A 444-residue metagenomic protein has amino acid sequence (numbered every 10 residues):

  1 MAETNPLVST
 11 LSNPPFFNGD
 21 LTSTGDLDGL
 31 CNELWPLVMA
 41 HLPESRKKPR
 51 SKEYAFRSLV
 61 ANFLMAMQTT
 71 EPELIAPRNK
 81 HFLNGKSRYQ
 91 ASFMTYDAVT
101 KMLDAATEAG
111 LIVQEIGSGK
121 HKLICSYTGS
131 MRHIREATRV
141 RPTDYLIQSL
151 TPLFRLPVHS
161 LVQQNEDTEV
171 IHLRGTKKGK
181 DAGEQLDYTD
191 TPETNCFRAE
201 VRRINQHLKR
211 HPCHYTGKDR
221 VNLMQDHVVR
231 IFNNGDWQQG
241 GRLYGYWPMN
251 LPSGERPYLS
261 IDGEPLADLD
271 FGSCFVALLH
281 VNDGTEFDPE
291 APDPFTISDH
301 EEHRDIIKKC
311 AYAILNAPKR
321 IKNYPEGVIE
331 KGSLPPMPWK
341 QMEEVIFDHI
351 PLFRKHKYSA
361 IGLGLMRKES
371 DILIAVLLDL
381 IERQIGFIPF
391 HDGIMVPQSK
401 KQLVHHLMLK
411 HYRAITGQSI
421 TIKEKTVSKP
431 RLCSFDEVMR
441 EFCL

Functional and structural regions predicted by a protein language model:
P6-S9, N32-S92: Short amphipathic alpha-helical interface segments
G29, E44-R46, A76-Y96, G245-Y358: Helical catalytic core of nucleic-acid polymerases
L103-C125, I385-I388: A short, conserved structural fragment
S126-R304, H391-G393: Acidic, glycine-rich two-metal-ion catalytic cores of nucleic acid-processing enzymes
P318-N323, K401-L444: C-terminal polymerase-core module
K355-I374: Adenine-nucleotide phosphate-binding core of ATP-dependent small-molecule kinases
D371-F390: Active-site palm subdomain of RNA-directed nucleic acid polymerases
I388-S399: Amphipathic alpha-helical/coiled-coil segments positioned at domain termini
